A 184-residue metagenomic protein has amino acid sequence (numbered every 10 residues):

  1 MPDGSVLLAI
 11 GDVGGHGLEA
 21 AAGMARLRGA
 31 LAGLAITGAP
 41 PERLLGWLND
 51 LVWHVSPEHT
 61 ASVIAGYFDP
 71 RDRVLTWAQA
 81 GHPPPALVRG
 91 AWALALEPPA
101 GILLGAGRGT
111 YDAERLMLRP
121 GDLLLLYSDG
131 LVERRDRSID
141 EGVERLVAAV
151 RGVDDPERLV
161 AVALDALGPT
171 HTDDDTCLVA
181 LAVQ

Functional and structural regions predicted by a protein language model:
P2-V6, L18-I102, Y111-D112, L167-H171 (+1 more regions): Catalytic core of PPM/PP2C metal-dependent serine/threonine phosphatase domains
A9: Flexible loop/N-cap segments at domain edges
D12, H82, Y127-G130, D175: DG-centered beta-turn motif at the end of beta-strands
H16-G38, A95, A100, D112 (+1 more regions): Active-site-proximal, acidic helix/loop segment immediately C-terminal to a metal-coordinating Asp/Glu
P156, H171-D173, V179-Q184: Actinobacteria-biased recognition of intrinsically disordered, low-complexity terminal regions
